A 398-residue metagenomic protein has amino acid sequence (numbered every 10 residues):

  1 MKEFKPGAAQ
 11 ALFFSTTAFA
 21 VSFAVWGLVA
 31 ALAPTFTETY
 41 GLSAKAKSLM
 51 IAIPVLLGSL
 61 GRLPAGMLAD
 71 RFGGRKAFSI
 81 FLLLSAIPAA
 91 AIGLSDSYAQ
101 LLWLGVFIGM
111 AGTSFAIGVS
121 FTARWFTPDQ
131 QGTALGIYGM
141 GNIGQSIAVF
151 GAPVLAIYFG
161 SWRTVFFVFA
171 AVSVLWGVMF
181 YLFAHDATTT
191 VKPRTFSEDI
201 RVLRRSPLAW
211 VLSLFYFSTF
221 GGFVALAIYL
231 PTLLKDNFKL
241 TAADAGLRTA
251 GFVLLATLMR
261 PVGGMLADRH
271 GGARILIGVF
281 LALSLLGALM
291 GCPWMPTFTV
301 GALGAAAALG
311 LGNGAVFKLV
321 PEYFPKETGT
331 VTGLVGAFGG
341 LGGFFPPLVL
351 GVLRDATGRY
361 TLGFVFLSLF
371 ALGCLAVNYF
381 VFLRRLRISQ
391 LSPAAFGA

Functional and structural regions predicted by a protein language model:
M1-P6, H185-S213, F396-A398: Juxtamembrane intracellular "pre-TM" segments in multi-pass secondary transporters
V29-A33, P207-P261: Extracytoplasmic gate region of multi-pass secondary transporters
G41, G73, L94-A99, T127 (+3 more regions): Helix-breaking motifs and short loop linkers at transmembrane-helix boundaries and internal kinks in secondary membrane
L60-Y98, A267-H270: Conserved MFS/SLC helix-loop-helix module at the cytosolic interface between two early adjacent transmembrane helices
L104-G141: Cytoplasmic helix-loop-helix junction between adjacent transmembrane helices in 12-TM secondary transporters
G132-F150, G336-P346: Glycine-rich segments within core transmembrane alpha-helices of 12-TM secondary carriers
I137-A184: Helix-loop-helix hairpin linking two adjacent transmembrane segments in secondary transporters
H270-V316: C-terminal transmembrane helical hairpin of 12-TM major facilitator-type secondary transporters
